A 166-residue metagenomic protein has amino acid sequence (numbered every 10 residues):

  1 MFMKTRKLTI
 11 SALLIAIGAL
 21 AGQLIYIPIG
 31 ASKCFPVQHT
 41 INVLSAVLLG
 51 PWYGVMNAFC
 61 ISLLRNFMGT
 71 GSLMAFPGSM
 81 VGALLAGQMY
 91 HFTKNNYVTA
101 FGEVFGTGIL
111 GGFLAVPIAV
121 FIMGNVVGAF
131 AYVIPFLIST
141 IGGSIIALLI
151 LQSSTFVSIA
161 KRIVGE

Functional and structural regions predicted by a protein language model:
M1-E166: Loop-helix junctions at membrane interfaces
